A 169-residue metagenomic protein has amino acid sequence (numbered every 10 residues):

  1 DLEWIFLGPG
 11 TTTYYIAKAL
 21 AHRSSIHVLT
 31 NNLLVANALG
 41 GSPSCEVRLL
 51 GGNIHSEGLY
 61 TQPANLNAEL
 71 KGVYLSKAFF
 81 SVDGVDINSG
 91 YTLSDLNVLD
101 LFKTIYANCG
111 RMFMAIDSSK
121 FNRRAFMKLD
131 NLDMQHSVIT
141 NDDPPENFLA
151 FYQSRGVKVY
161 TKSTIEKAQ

Functional and structural regions predicted by a protein language model:
D1-H22, V28-N31: Helix-turn-helix/homeodomain-like alpha-helical modules used for DNA recognition and transcription-factor dimerization
A19-S24, L39, P43: Active-site catalytic pocket residues across diverse enzymes, especially alpha/beta-hydrolases
L33-Q169: Conserved phosphate- and dinucleotide-binding cores of soluble alpha/beta proteins, encompassing both enzyme active
